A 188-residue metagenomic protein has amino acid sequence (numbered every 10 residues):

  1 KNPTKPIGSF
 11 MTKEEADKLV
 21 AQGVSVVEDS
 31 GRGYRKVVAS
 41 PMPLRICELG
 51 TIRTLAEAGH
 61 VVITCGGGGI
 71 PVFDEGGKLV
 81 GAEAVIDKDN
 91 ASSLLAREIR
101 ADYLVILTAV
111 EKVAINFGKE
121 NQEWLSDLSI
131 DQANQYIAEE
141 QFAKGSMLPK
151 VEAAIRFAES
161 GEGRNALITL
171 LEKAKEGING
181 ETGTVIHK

Functional and structural regions predicted by a protein language model:
K1-K188: C-terminal catalytic "cap/lid" subdomain
